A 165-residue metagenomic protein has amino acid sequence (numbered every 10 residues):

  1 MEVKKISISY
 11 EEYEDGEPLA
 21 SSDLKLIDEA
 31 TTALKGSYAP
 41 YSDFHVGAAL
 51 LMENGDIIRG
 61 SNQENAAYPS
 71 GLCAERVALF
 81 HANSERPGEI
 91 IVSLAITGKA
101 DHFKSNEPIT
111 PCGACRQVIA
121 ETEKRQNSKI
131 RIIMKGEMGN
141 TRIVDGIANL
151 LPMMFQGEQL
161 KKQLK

Functional and structural regions predicted by a protein language model:
M1-D28, K104: Short, compositionally biased leader-like segments
D28-K35: Short Pro/Gly-enriched beta-strand edge/turn motifs at strand-loop
A39-S42: Short loop/turn motifs at secondary-structure junctions and domain boundaries
H45-M52: Short beta-strand scaffold segments in enzyme catalytic cores
R59-L160: Zn2+-dependent cytidine deaminase-like catalytic core
Q163-L164: Nucleotide/phosphate-binding catalytic cleft detector across ATP-hydrolyzing and phosphate-transferring enzymes
